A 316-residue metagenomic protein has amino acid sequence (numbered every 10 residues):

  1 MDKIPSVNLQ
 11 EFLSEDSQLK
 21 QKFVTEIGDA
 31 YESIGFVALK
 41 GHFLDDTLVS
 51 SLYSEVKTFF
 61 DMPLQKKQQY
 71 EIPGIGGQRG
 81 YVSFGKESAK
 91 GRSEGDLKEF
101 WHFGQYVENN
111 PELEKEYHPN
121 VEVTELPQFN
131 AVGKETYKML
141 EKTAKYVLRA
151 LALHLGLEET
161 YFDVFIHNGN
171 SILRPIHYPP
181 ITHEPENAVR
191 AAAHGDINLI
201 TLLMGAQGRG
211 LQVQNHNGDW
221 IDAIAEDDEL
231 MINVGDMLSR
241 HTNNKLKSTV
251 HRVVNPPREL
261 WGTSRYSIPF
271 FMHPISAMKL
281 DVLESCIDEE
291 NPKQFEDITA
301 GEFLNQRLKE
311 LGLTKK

Functional and structural regions predicted by a protein language model:
M1-K316: Peripheral, non-catalytic segments flanking oxidoreductase cores
